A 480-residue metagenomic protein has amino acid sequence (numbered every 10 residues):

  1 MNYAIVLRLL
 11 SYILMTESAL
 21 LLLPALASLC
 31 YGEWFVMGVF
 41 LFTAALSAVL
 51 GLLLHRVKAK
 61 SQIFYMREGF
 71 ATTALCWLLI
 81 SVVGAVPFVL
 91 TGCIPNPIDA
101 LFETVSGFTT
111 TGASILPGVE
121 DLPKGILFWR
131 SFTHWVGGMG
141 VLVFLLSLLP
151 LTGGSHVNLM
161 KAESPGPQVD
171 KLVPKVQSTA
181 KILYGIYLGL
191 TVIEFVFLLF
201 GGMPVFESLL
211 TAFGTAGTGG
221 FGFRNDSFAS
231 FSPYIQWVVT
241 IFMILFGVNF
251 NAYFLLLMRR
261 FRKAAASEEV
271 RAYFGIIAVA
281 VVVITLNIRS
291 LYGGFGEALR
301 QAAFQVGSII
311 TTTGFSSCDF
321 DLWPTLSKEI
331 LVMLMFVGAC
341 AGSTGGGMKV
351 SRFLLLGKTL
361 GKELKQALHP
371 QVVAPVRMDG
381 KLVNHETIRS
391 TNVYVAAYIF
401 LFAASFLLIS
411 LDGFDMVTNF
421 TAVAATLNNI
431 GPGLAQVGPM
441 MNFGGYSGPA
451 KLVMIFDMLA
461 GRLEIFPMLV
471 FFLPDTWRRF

Functional and structural regions predicted by a protein language model:
M1-F480: Membrane-proximal intracellular helices of multi-pass ion channels
